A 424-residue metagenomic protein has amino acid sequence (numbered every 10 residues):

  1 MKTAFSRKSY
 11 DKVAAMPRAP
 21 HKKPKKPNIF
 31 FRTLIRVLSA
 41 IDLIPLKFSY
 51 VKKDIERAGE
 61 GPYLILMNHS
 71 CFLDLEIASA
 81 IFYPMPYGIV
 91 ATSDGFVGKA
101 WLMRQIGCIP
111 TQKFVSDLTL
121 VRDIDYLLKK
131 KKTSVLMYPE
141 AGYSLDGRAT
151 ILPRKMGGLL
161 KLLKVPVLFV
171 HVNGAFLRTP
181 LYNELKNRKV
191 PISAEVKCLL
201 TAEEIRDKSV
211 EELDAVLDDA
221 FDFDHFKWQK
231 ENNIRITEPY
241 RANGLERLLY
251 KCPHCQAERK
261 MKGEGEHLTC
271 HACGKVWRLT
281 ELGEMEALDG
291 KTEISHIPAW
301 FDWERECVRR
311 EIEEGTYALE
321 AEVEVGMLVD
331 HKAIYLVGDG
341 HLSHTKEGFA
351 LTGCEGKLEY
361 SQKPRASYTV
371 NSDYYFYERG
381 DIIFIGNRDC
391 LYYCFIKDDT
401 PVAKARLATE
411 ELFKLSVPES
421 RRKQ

Functional and structural regions predicted by a protein language model:
P17-L38: Helix-enriched interaction subdomains in cytosolic or periplasmic regions, typified by TIR/SEFIR signaling/NADase cores
P27-R32, L43-A215, E231-N232, P239 (+6 more regions): Soluble catalytic domains of membrane acyltransferases
E211-L248: A conserved mid-domain beta-alpha-beta active-site/ligand-binding segment of alpha/beta enzyme cores
T237-K291: Cys/His-rich short segments
L279, F349-G353, I385: Short hydrophobic/aromatic-rich beta-strand segments that constitute the beta-sheet cores of beta-sandwich/beta-barrel
A287-H341: Anionic N-terminal interaction surfaces
M327-G380: Phosphoinositide-binding peripheral membrane targeting modules
A366-Q424: Acidic, Ser/Thr- and proline-rich intrinsically disordered linker/docking segments of eukaryotic scaffolds
